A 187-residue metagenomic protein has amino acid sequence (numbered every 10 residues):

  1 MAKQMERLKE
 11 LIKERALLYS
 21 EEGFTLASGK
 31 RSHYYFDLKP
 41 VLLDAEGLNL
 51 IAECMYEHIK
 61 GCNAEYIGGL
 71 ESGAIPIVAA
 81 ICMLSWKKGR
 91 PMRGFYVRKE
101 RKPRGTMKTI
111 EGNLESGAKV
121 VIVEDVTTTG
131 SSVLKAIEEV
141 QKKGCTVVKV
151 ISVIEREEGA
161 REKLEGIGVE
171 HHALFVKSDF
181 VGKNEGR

Functional and structural regions predicted by a protein language model:
A2-C62: Active-site-facing substrate-recognition patch
A2-E14, E138-R187: PRPP-dependent phosphoribosyltransferase catalytic core
M55-E65, I137, Q141-K143: Phosphate/pyrophosphate-binding loops at sites that engage ATP/ADP/AMP, CoA/4′-phosphopantetheine, polyphosphate
G61-C62, P76-M92, K163-K177: Short acidic, glycine/proline-enriched helix-loop-strand junctions
N63-G73, I151: Short glycine-rich phosphate-binding loop at a beta-alpha junction
E65, A118, V148: Conserved acidic residues
I77-V121, S131-L134: Short, glycine/charge-rich flexible loops or terminal/linker lids adjacent to PRPP-binding catalytic cores
